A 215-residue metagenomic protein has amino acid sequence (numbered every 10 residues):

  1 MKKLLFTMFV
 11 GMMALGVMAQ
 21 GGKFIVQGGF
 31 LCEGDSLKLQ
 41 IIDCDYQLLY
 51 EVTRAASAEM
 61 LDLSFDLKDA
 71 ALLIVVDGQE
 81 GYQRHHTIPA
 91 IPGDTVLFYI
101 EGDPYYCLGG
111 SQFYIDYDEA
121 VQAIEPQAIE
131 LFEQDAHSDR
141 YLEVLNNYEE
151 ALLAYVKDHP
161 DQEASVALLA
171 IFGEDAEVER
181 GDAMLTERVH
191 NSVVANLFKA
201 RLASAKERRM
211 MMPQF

Functional and structural regions predicted by a protein language model:
M1-Q27: Bacterial Sec-dependent N-terminal signal peptides
Q20-A154: A non-transmembrane, solvent-exposed segment enriched in polar/low-complexity residues
L31-C32, G173-E177, V189-H190: Alpha-helix capping and inter-helical loop/turn segments
S111, S138, Q162, S192-N196: Serine-centered coil/turn micro-motif
Y148, A164, E177-G181: Structural recognition of alpha-solenoid helical scaffolds
P160-I171: Amphipathic alpha-helical repeat scaffolds of TPR domains
R180-F215: N-proximal helix/coil linker or "cap" segments that precede and/or mark the start of modular domains
